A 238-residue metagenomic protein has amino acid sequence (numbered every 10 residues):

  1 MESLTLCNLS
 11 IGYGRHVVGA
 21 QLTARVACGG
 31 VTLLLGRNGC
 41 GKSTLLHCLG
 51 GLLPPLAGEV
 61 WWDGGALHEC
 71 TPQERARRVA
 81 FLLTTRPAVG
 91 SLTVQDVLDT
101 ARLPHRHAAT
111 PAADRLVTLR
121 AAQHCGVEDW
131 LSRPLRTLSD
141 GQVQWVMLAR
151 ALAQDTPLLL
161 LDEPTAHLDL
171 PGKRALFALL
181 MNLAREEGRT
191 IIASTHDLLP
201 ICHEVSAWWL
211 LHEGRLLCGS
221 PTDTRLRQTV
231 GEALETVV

Functional and structural regions predicted by a protein language model:
G50: Helix-to-loop junction immediately C-terminal to a conserved catalytic motif
G58-A66, R75: Conserved ABC transporter NBD signature motif
D99, A113-W130: Conserved ABC ATPase "signature" region
P134-L138: Conserved ABC ATPase signature
L159-E163: Catalytic Walker B motif of ABC-type/P-loop ATPase nucleotide-binding domains
T195-H196: H-loop/switch region of ABC-family ATPase nucleotide-binding domains
W208-P221: H-loop (His-switch) and adjacent beta-strand-loop-beta switch element of ABC-type ATPase nucleotide-binding domains
